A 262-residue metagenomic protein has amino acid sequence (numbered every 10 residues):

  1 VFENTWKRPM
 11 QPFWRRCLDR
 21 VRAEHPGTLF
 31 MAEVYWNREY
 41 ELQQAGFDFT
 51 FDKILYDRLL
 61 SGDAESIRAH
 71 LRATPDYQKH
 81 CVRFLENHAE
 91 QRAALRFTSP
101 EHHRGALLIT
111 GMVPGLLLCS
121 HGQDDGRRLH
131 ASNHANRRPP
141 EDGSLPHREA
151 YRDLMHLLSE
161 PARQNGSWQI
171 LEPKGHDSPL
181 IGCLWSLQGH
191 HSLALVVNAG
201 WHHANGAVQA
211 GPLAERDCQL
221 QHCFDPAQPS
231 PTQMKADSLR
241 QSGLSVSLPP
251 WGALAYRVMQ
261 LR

Functional and structural regions predicted by a protein language model:
V1-R262: Active-site and adjacent substrate-binding regions of carbohydrate-active enzymes
